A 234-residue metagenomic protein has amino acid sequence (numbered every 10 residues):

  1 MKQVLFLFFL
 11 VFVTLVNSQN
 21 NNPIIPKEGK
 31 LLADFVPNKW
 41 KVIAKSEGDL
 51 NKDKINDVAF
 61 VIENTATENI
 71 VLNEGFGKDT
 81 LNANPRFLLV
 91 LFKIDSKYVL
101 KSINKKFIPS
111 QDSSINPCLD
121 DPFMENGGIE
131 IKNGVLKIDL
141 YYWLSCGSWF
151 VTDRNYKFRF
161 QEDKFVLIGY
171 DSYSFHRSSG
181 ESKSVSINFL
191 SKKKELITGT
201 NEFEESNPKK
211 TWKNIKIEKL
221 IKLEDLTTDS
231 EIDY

Functional and structural regions predicted by a protein language model:
M1-N22: Bacterial Sec-dependent N-terminal signal peptides
V4, S18, C118-Y234: Acidic, small-residue rich beta-repeat scaffolds with periodic aromatic anchors
Q19-P37, S96-P117: Blade-edge motifs of beta-propeller repeat domains
E28-I55: N-terminal targeting signals for Sec/Tat export/insertion, comprising classic cleavable signal peptides
V36, V71-A83, S145-F150, R177-S178: Short consensus segments that form the blades of beta-propeller domains, in both extracellular/periplasmic
L50-I62, E130-D139: Acidic/hydrophobic-patterned starts of short beta strands in beta-sheet-rich repeat architectures
I55-G75: Charged, amphipathic alpha-helical segments
N69-K105, F158-F160: Beta-propeller blade repeat segments, especially FG-GAP/WD-type strand-to-loop junctions in 6- to 7-bladed propeller
